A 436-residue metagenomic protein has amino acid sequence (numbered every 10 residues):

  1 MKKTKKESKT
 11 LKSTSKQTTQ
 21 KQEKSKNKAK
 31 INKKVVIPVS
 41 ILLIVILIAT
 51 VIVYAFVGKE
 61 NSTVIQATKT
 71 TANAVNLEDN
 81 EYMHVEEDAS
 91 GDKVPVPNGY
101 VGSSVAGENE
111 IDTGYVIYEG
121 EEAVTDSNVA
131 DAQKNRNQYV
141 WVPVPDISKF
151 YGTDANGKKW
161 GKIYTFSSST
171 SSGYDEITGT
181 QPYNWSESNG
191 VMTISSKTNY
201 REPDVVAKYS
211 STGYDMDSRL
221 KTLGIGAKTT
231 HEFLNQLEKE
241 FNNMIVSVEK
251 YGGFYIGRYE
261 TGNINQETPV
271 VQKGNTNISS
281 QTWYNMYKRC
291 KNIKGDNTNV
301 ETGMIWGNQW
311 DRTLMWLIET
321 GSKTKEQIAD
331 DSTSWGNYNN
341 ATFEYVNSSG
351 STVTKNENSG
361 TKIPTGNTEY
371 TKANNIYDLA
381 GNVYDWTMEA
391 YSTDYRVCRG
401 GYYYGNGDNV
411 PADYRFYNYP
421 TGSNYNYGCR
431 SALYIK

Functional and structural regions predicted by a protein language model:
M1-T68: Gram-positive cell-envelope targeting signals
G58-G226: N-terminal module-boundary/linker segments of secreted carbohydrate-active enzymes
I65-T68, S280-K294, V300-I305, Y370-T371 (+1 more regions): Disulfide-stabilized, aromatic/cysteine-rich ligand-recognition loop
V129-R136, S168-D378: Short aromatic-cysteine micro-motif
P145-S148, E260-N263, M388-T393, Y403-Y404 (+1 more regions): Acidic glycine-/aspartate-rich tracts in secreted/extracellular proteins
S148-K158, N263-T268, D394-Y395, N406-N409: Short, solvent-exposed loop/turn elements at domain surfaces
A380-M388: Active-site-proximal beta-strands of protease catalytic cores
